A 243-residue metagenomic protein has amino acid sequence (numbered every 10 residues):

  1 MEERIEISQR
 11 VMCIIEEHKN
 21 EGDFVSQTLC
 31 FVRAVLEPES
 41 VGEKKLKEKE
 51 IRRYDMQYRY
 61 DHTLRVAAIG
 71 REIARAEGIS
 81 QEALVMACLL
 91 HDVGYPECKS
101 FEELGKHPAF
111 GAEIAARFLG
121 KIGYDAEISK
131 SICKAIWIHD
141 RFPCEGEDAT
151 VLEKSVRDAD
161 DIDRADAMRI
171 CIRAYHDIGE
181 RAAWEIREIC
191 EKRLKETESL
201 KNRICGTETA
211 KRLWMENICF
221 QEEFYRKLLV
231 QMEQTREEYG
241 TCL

Functional and structural regions predicted by a protein language model:
E2-S26, I51-I79, L90, P143-L243: Divalent metal-dependent phosphate-bond-processing catalytic cores, especially two-metal-ion Mg2+/Mn2+ enzymes that act
Q27-E37, I79-C88: Short coil-to-beta-strand
V32, A135-I136, V156: A generic structural signal for nonpolar/aromatic side chains embedded in well-ordered alpha-helices
V41-R52: Short glycine/proline-rich turn/loop motifs
V66-A67, K106-K121: An active-site-proximal "capping" alpha-helix that borders the catalytic cofactor pocket
Q81-E103, H107, G111, S131-F142: His-Asp-centered metal-binding catalytic motifs of divalent-metal-dependent phosphohydrolases/nucleases
C98-F101, Y124, N202-C205: Short, flexible helix-adjacent loops and helix caps
K121-A126, Y175: Inter-helical turn/loop segments and adjacent helix faces that build the functional surface of alpha-helical bundle
